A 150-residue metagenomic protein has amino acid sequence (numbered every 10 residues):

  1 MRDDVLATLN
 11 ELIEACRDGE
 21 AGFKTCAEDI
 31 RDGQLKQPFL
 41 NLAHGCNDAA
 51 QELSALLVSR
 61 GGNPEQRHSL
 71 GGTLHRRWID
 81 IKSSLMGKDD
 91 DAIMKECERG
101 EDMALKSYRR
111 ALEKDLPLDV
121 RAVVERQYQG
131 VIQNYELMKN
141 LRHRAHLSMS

Functional and structural regions predicted by a protein language model:
M1-E14, V58, H143-S150: N-terminal/domain-start segments enriched in small and hydrophobic, helix-friendly residues, covering either
R2-R31, D91-D115: Alpha-helical bundle segments that constitute or directly flank the non-heme di-iron/ferroxidase center
V5-L12, G33-Q51, D90-M94, D119-V131: Alpha-helical scaffold segments that form or flank carboxylate-/histidine-based iron centers
E20, A50, S54-L57, W78 (+4 more regions): A structural signal for well-ordered alpha-helices, especially hydrophobic packing surfaces of coiled-coils
Q37, H44, P64-D80, R121-Q129 (+1 more regions): Charge-rich, acidic-biased intrinsically disordered regions
Q37-G72, M138-L141: Conserved alpha-helical segments that form or flank metal/cofactor-binding pockets of metalloenzymes
A55-L105: Carboxylate-rich helix-loop segments that flank metal/cofactor sites and access channels in metalloenzymes
I93, C97-S150: Preference for long, well-ordered alpha-helical segments
